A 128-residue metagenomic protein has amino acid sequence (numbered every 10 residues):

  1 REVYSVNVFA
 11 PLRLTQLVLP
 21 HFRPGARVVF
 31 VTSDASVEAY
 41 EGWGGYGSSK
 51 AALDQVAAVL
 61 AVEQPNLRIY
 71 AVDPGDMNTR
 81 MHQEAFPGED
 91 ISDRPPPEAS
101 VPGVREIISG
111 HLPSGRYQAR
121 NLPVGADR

Functional and structural regions predicted by a protein language model:
R1, L12, R27-P65, D76: Catalytic loop of short-chain dehydrogenase/reductase
T15, A57, V101-V104: Short-chain dehydrogenase/reductase
L17-A26, Q64: A short helix-coil junction within the Rossmann-fold of NAD(P)-dependent oxidoreductases
L67, A71-P74, T79, P87-R128: C-terminal helical subdomain
